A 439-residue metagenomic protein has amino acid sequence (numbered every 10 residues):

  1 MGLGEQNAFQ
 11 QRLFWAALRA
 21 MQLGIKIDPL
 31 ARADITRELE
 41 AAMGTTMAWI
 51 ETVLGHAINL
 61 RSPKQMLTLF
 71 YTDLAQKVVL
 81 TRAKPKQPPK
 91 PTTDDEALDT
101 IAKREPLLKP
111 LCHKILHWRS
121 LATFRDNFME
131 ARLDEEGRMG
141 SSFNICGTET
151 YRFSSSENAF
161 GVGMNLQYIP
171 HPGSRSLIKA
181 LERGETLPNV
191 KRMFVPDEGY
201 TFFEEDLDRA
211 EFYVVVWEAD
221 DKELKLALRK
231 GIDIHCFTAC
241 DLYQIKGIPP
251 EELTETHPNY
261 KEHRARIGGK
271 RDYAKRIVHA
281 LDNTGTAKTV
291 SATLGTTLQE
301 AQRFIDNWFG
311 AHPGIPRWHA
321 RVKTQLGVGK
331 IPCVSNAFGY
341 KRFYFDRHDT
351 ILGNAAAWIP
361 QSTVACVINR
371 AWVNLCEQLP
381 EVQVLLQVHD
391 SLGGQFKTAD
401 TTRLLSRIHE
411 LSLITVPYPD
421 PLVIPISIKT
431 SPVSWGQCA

Functional and structural regions predicted by a protein language model:
M1-R61, A219-R229: Mixed-charge, glycine-rich, non-catalytic linkers/tails in nucleic-acid processing enzymes
L3-Q6, N59-R264, V322-L392, L405-I414: Acidic, glycine-rich two-metal-ion catalytic cores of nucleic acid-processing enzymes
L13-A16, R32-I50, F70, L74 (+3 more regions): Short amphipathic alpha-helical coiled-coil/interface segments
R19-M43, V215-W217, T286-Q299, L392-H409: Catalytic palm subdomain of template-directed nucleic-acid polymerases, centered on the conserved carboxylate motif
P29-A31, T36, F143, E157 (+9 more regions): Active-site proximal loops enriched in glycine and acidic residues that flank catalytic Cys/His/Asp and coordinate
I35-K64, W308-A320, A399-A439: Polymerase palm active-site segment centered on the conserved acidic dipeptide of motif C
R271-N283: Short, amphipathic alpha-helical "recognition" segments used to contact nucleic acids or chromatin
T286-V290, E381, I426: Helix-rich, typically C-terminal accessory recognition domains appended to large enzymatic cores
